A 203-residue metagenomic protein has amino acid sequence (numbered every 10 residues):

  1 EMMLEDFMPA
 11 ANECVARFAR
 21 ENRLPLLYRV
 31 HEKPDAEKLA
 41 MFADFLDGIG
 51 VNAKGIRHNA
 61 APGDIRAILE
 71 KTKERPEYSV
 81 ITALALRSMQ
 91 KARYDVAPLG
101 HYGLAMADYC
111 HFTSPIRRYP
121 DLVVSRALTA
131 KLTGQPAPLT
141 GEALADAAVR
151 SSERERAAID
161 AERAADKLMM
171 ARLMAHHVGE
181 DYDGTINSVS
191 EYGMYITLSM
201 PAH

Functional and structural regions predicted by a protein language model:
E1-R17, S114-R117: Conserved pre-motif C helix in the palm subdomain of viral-like polymerases
F7, D44, L84: Conserved acidic
C14, E37, D47-H203: Structured C-terminal cores of nucleic-acid metabolism proteins
A19, D44-L46: Hydrophobic alpha-helix position signal
A19-E32, I56-N59, P136-A137: Short, glycine/acidic-rich hinge or "gate" loops at secondary-structure transitions that mediate conformational
E32-L39: Short, conserved secondary-structure transition motifs
